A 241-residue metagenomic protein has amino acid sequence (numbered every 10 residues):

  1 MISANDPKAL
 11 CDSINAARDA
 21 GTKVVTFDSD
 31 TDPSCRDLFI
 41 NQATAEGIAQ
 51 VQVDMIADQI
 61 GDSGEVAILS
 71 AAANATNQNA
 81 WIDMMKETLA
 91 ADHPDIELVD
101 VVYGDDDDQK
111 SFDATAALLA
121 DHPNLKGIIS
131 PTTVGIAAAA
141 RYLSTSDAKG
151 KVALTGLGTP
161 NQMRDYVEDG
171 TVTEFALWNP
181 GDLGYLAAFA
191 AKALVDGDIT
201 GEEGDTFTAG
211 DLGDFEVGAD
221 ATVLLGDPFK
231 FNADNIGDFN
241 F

Functional and structural regions predicted by a protein language model:
I2-D19, M85, G104-Y166: Hydrophobic alpha-helical
A4, L38-F39, E65-N74: Short beta-strand segments enriched in small/hydrophobic residues
L10-G47, E65, P160-E168, V172-T173: Flexible loop/hinge segments that line or gate small-molecule binding clefts
C35, E65-I68, A90-D108: Short beta-strand elements in bilobed, periplasmic/extracellular small-molecule ligand-binding domains
I40-V66, A80, K110-F112, T159-M163 (+1 more regions): Hydrophobic alpha-helical segments within soluble ligand-binding/sensing domains
I48-Q52, T76-I96, K110, A114 (+3 more regions): Short, solvent-exposed amphipathic alpha-helices that sit in or adjacent to ligand/effector-binding or catalytic
A73-N77, T88-D95, A190-F241: Hinge/cleft segment of the Venus flytrap/periplasmic-binding protein
K126-S130, A140-G213, D220: Exported/periplasmic ABC-transporter solute-binding proteins
